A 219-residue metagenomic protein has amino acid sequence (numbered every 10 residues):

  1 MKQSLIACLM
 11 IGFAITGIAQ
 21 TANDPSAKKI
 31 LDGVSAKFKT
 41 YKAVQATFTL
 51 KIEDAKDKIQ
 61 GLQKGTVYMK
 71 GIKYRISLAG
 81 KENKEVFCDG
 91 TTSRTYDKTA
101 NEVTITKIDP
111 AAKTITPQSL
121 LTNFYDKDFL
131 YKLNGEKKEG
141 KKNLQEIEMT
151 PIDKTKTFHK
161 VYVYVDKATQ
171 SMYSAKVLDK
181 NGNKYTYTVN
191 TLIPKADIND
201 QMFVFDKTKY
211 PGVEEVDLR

Functional and structural regions predicted by a protein language model:
M1-N23: Bacterial Sec-dependent N-terminal signal peptides
I15-I59, I72-K73, K209-R219: N-terminal leader/targeting segments and the immediate start of mature chains
K28-L31, S35, G90, Q118 (+1 more regions): Extracytoplasmic/secreted envelope proteins and their assembly/folding machinery, especially bacterial periplasmic
L50, G80-E82, G90-T92, T99 (+5 more regions): A mature extracytoplasmic/lumenal domain signature
T66-I115, Y185-T186: An acidic-aromatic
I108-N143: Flexible, surface-exposed loop/linker segments and immediately adjacent secondary-structure boundaries
F129-R219: Gly/Pro-enriched, hydrophobic low-complexity segments that function as extracytoplasmic propeptides/linkers
